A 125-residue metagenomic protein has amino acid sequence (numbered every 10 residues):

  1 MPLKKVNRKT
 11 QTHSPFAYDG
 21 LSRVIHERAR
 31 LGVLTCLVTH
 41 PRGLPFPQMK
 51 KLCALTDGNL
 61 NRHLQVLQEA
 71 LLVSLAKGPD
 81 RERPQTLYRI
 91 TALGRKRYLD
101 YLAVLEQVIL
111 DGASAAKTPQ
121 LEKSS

Functional and structural regions predicted by a protein language model:
P2-Y18, T35, K96-S125: Amphipathic alpha-helical dimerization/coiled-coil segments that flank or bridge DNA-binding/regulatory modules
N7, E27-A29, N59-N61, E82 (+2 more regions): Short, intrinsically disordered low-complexity segments
F16-N59, D80-R81, L87-R89: N-terminal helix-turn-helix DNA-binding core of bacterial DNA-binding proteins
L64-Q65: Short, hydrophobic-biased segments on the C-terminal half of alpha helices that form "recognition helices"
L71: Glycine-centered, phosphate/nucleic-acid-interacting loop/turn motifs that mediate DNA/RNA or nucleotide
L75: Short beta-strand "wing" residues that participate in macromolecule-binding interfaces
I90-G94: Accessory beta->alpha helical hairpin/"wing" motif in late/C-terminal subdomains of nucleic-acid enzymes
